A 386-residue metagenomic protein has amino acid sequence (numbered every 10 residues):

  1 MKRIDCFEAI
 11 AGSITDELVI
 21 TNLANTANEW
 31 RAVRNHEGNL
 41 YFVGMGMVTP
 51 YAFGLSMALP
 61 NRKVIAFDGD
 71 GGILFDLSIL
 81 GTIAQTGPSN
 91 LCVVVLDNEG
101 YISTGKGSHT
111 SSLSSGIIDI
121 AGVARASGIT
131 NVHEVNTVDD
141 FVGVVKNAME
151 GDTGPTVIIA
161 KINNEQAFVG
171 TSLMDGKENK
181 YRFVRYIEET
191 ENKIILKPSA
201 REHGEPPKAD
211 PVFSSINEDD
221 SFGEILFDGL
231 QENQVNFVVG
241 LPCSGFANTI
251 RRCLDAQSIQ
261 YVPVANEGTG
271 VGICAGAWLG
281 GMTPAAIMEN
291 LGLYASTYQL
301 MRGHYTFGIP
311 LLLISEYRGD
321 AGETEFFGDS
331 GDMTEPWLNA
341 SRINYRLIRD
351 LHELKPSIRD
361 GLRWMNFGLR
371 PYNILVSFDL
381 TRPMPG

Functional and structural regions predicted by a protein language model:
M1-M45, F222-Q231: Active-site diphosphate/adenylate-binding microenvironment
R3-E8, E29-Y181, T283, R302-N339 (+2 more regions): Thiamine diphosphate
R3-I4, N35, G151-F213, A256 (+2 more regions): Glycine/aspartate-rich loop-and-adjacent alpha/beta segment that forms the canonical ThDP
T15-L18, N39, T130-N131, Q234-V238 (+1 more regions): Short active-site oxyanion
N22-T26, G44-V48, D97, L241-F246 (+1 more regions): Short glycine-enriched loops at secondary-structure junctions
N90, P198-R201, P206-P385: N-terminal alpha/beta PP-like core and its mobile active-site loop of ThDP/TPP-dependent enzymes
